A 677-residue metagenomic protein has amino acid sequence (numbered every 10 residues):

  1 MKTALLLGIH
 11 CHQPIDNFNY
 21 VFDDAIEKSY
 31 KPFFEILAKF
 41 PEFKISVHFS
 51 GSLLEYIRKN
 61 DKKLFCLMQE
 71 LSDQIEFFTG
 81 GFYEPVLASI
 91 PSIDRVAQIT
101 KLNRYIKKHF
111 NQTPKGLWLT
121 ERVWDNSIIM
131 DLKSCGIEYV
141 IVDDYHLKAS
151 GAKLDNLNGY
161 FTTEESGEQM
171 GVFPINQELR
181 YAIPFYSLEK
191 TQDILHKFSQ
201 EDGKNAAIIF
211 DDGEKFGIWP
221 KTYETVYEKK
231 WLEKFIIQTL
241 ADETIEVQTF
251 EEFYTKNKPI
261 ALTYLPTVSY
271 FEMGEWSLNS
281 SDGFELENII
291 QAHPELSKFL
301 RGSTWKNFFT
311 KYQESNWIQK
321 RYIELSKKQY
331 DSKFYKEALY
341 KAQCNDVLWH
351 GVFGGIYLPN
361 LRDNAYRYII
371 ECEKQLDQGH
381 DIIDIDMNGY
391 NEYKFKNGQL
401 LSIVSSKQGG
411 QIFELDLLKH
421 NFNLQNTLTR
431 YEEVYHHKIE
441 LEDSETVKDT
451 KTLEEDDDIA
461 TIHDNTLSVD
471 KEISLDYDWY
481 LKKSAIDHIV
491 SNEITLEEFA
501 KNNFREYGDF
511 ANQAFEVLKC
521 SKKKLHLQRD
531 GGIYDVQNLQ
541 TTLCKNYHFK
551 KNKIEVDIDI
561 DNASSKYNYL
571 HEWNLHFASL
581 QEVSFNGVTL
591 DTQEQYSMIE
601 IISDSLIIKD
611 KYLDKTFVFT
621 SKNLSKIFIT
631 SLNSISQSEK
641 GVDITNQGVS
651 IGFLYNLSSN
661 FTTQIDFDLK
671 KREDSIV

Functional and structural regions predicted by a protein language model:
M1-K115, R122-Y181, L188-G203, E228-T244 (+8 more regions): Catalytic alpha-helical scaffold of carbohydrate-active enzymes acting on polysaccharides/glycoconjugates
K2-K31, A38-F40, L157-T162, S166-M170 (+7 more regions): Active-site and substrate-binding clefts of carbohydrate-active enzymes
D23-E27, I93, A97-T100, L401-K519 (+1 more regions): Acidic-aromatic substrate-binding/catalytic surfaces of carbohydrate-active enzymes
E138-K204, F210-G217, E228-K229, V268 (+3 more regions): Loop-rich catalytic cores of soluble enzymes, especially ATP-dependent carboxylate-amine ligases and other
A149-S150, Y181-P184, G217-W219, I403-S406 (+4 more regions): Short helix/loop capping segments that flank catalytic or ligand/cofactor-binding pockets
G379, D384-I385, G389, N502-C544 (+3 more regions): Beta-strand-rich recognition/accessory modules
Q408-G409, E414-H420, T429-E433, K438-D443 (+4 more regions): Acidic (Asp/Glu-rich), glycine- and aromatic
I439-N503, T589-T662: A contiguous, surface-exposed recognition patch within enzymatic or periplasmic domains that forms
